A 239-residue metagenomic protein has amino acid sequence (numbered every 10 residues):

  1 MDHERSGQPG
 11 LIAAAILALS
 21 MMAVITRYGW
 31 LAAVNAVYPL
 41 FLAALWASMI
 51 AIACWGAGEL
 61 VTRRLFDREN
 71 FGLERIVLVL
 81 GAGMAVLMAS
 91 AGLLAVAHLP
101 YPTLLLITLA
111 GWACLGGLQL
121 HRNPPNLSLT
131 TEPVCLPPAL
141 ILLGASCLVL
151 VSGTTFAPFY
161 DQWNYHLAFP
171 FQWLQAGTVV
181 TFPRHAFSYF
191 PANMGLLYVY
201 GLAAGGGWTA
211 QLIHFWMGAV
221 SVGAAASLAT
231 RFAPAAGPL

Functional and structural regions predicted by a protein language model:
M1-T130: Membrane-embedded, hydrophobic transmembrane alpha-helices
A13-W30, W55, P137-Y160: Transmembrane signal-anchor helices characteristic of membrane glycosylation enzymes that use polyprenol
A36, R68-E74, A97-L99, Q175-A176 (+1 more regions): Juxtamembrane segments of multi-pass membrane glycosylation machinery that transfer sugars from lipid-linked donors
A47-A51, L80, F156, F187-S188 (+1 more regions): Residue-level hotspots within the lipid-embedded alpha helices of multi-pass solute transporters
V61, L93, G201, A225-P234: Transmembrane-helix signature of membrane-embedded glycosylation machinery that interfaces with polyprenol carriers
E69-V79, W208-T209, A225-L239: Transmembrane-helix signature of polytopic, membrane-embedded enzymes that assemble or transfer cell-envelope glycans
N126-I141: Interfacial transmembrane-helix boundary/kink motif in multi-pass membrane proteins
T155-F169, Q175-L197, A204-T209: Extracytoplasmic catalytic/substrate-binding loops of multi-pass membrane glycan-assembly enzymes
